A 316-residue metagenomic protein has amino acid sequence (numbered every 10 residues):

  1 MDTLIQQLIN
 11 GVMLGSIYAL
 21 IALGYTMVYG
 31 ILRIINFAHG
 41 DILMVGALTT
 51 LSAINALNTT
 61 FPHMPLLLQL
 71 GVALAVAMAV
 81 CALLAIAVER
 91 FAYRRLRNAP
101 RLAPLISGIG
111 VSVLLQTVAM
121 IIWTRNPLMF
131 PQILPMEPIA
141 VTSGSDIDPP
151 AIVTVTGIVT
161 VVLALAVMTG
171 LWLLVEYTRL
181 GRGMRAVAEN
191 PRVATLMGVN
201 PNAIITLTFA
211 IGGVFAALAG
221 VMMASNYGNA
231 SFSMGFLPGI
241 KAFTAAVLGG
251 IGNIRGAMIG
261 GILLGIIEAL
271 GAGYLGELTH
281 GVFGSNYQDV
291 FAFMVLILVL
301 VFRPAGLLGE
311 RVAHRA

Functional and structural regions predicted by a protein language model:
M1-A22, T49, T60-A73, A99-A103 (+5 more regions): Membrane-interfacial amphipathic/re-entrant helices at transmembrane-helix boundaries
D2-N10, L14-I17, L174-R179, I205-G249 (+1 more regions): Inter-helical junctions in multi-pass inner-membrane proteins, predominant in energy-converting antiporter-like
L4-A53, A87-A103, A246-I254: Single transmembrane alpha-helix segments in multi-pass membrane proteins
L14, P149-A230, I254-G260: Helix-loop-helix "hairpin" substructures at the membrane interface of multi-pass membrane proteins
Y25, P62-V111, V118, I259-L264 (+2 more regions): Alpha-helical transmembrane segments within multi-pass membrane transporters and channels
I31-A87, F91, P150, Y274-V282: Membrane-embedded helix boundary and interhelical linker motif in transport proteins
D41-V45, L96-M120, M234-V247, L263 (+1 more regions): Pore- or pathway-lining transmembrane helices of multi-pass membrane proteins that form conduits for solutes/ions
L96, P104-Y177, I204, L270-D289 (+2 more regions): Transmembrane helix-bundle core of multi-pass membrane transporters and related energy-transducing complexes
